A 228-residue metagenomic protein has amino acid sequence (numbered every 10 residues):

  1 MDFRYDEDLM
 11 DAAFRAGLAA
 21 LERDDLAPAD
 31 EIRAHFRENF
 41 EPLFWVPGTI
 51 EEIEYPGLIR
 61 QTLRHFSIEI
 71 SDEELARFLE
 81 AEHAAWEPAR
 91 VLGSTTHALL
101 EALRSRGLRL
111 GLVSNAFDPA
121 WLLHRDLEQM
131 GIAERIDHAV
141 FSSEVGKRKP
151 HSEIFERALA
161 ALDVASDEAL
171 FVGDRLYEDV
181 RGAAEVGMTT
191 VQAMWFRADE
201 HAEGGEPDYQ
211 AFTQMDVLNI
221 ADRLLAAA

Functional and structural regions predicted by a protein language model:
M1-E101, S105-R106: N-terminal helical cap/lid subdomain that shapes the substrate entry/recognition surface in HAD-like hydrolases
A19, R23-A29, H97, E101-R104 (+1 more regions): Asp-based, Mg2+/Mn2+-dependent phosphohydrolase catalytic module
